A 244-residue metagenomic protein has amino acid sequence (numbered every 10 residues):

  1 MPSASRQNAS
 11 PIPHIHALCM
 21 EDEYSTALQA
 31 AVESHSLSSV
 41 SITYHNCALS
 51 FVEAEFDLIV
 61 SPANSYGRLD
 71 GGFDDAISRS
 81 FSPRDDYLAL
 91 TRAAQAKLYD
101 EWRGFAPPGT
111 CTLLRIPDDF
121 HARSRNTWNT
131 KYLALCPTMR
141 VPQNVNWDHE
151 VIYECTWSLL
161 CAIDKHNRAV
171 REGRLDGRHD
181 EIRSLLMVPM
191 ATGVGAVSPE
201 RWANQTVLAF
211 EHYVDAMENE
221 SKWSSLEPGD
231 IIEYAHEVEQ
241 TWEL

Functional and structural regions predicted by a protein language model:
M1-L244: Macrodomain-like recognition of ADP-ribose-binding/processing modules
